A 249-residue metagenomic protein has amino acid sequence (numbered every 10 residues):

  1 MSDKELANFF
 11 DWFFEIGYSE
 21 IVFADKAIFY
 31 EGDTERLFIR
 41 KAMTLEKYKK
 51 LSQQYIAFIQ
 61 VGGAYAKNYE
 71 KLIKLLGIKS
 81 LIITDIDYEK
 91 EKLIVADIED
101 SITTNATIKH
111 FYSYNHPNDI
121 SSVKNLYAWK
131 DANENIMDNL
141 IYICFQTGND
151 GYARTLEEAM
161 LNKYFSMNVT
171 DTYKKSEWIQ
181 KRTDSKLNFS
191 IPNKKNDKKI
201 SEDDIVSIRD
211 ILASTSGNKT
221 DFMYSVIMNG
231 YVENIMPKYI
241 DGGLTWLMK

Functional and structural regions predicted by a protein language model:
K4-A7, D11-F29, D33-K249: Acidic, Mg2+-coordinating catalytic modules of nucleic-acid enzymes
